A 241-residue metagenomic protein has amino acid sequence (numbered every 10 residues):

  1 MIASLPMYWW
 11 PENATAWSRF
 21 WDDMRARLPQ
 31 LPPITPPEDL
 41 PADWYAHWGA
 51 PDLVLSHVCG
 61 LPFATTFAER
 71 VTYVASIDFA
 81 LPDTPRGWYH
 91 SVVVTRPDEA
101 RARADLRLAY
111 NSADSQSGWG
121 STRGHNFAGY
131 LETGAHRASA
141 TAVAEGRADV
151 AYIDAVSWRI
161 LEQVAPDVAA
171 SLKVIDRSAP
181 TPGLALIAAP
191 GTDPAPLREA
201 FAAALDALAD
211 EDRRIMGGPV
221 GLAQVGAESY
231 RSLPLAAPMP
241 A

Functional and structural regions predicted by a protein language model:
M1-T65, E69: Extracytoplasmic small-molecule ligand-binding "clamshell" domains of the periplasmic binding protein/Venus flytrap
I2, A75-V92, P166-A203, M216-S232: Periplasmic-binding protein-like
I2-D23, V58, P85-A140, D212-Q224 (+1 more regions): Bilobed "Venus flytrap"/periplasmic-binding protein-like clamshell domains and structurally analogous long
D23-L31, A200-D212: Generic non-transmembrane alpha-helical segments
I34-W48, I77-L81, G129-A142: Short helix-initiation/N-cap motifs at beta->coil->alpha
H47-A102, D114: Acidic, polar ligand-binding/catalytic clefts
V58-A68, A144, D149-A169: A ligand-binding cleft/hinge motif common to bilobed small-molecule-binding domains
G118-R123, T141-A142, I153, E162-V164 (+1 more regions): A short secondary-structure junction signal
